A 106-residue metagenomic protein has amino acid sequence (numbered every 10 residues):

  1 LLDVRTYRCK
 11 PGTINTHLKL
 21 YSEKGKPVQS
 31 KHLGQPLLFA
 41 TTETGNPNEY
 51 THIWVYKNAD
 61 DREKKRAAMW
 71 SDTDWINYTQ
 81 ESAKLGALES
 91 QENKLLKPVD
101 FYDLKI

Functional and structural regions predicted by a protein language model:
L1-I106: Short S/T/G/P-rich N-terminal loop/turn motif that feeds into the first structured element of a domain
